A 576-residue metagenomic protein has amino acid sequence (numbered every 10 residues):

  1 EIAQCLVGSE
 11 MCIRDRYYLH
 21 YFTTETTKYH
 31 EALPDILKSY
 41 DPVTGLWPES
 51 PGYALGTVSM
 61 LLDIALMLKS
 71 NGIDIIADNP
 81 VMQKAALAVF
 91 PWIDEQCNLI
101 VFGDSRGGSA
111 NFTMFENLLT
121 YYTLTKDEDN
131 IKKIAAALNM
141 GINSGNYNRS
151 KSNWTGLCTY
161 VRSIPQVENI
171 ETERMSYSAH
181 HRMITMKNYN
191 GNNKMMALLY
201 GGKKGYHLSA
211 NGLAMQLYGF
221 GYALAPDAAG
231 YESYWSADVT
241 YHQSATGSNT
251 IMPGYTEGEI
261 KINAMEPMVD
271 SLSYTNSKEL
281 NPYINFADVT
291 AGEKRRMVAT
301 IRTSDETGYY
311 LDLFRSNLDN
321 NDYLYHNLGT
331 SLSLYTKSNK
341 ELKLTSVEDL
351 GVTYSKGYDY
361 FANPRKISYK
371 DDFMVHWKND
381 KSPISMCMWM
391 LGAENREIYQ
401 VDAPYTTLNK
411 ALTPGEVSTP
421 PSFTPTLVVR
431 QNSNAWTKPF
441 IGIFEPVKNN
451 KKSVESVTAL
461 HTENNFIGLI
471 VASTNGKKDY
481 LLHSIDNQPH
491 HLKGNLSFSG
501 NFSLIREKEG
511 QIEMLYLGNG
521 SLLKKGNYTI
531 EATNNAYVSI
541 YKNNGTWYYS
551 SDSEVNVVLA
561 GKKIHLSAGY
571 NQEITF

Functional and structural regions predicted by a protein language model:
E1-G8, I13: Single conserved hydrophobic/aromatic residue that forms the stacking wall/gate of nucleotide- or nucleobase-binding
E10, R14-K28, A65-Q83, Y122-A136 (+3 more regions): Structural helix-adjacent loops and short alpha-helical linkers that scaffold large soluble proteins
Y17-G45, V81-N98: Long, well-ordered core segments of solenoidal/helical folds
I76-K151: C-terminal, helix-dominated tail/subdomain
I134-N139, N143-V352, N434-K438, G442 (+2 more regions): Catalytic and substrate-binding regions of extracellular carbohydrate-active enzymes, especially polysaccharide lyases
N327-N395: Polysaccharide-binding surfaces and accessory modules of carbohydrate-active proteins
K378-T474: Beta-strand-rich recognition/accessory modules
L427-K438, E445-F576: Non-catalytic terminal regions with compositionally biased, polar/charged low complexity
